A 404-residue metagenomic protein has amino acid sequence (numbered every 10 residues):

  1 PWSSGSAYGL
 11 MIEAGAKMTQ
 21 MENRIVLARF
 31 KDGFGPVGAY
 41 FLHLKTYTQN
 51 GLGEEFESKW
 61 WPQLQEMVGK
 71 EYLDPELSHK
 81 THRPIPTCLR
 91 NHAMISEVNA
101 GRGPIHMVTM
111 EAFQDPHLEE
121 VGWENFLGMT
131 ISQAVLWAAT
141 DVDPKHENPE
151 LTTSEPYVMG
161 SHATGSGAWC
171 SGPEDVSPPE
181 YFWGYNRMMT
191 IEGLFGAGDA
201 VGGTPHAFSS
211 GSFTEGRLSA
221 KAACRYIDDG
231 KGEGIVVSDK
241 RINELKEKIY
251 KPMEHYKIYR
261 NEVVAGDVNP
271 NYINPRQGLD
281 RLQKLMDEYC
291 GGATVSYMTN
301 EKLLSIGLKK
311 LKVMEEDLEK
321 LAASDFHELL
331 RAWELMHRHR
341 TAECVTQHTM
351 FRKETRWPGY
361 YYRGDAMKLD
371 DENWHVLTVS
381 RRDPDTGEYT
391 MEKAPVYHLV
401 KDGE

Functional and structural regions predicted by a protein language model:
P1-P36, S209-A222: Glycine-rich loop(s) and the adjacent beta-strand/alpha-helix scaffold that form part
G5-I12, G167, G198, F213-C224 (+4 more regions): Predominant activation on well-ordered alpha-helical scaffold segments within soluble catalytic domains
G9-A16, N50-G53, C224-G230: Short C-terminal domain-edge/linker segments immediately following a structured domain
E22-H206, E288-E404: Mobile, glycine/GP-rich and aromatic-enriched active-site lid/loop segments adjacent to catalytic centers
Y185, M189-M253: Catalytic phosphate/nucleotide-handling subdomain of diverse soluble enzymes
D228-S324: Long, amphipathic alpha-helical stalk/connector segments used for oligomerization, subunit docking, or mechanical
